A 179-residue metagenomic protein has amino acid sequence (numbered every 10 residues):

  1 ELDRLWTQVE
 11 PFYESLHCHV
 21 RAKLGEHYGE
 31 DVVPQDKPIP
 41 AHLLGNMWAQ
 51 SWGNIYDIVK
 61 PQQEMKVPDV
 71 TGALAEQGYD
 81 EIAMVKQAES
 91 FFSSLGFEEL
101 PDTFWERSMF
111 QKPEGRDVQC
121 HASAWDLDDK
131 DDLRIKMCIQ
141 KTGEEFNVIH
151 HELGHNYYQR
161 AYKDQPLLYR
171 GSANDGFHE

Functional and structural regions predicted by a protein language model:
E1-E179: Cation-handling catalytic/transport regions enriched in His/Asp/Glu
